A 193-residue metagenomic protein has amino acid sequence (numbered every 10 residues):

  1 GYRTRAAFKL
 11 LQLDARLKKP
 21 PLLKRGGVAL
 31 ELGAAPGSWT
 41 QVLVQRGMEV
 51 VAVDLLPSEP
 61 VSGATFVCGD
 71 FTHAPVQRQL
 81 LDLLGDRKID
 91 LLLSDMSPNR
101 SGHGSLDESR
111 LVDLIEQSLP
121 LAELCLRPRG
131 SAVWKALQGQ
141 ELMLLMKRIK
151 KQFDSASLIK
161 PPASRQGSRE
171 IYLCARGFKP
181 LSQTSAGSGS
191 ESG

Functional and structural regions predicted by a protein language model:
G1-K24: Class I SAM-dependent methyltransferase Rossmann-like catalytic core, especially the SAM/SAH-binding loop
L23-A35: Conserved class I S-adenosyl-L-methionine
G27, M48, G130: Glycine-centered, small-residue-biased loops immediately flanking beta-strands in adenine/cofactor-binding cores
P36-G47: Conserved SAM-binding loop of SAM-dependent methyltransferases across substrates and taxa, primarily the Class I
E49-D54: Conserved SAM-binding motif I beta-strand of class I
L55-S101: S-adenosyl-L-methionine
R87-R129, V133, Q140-M143: Mobile active-site "lid"/loop adjacent to the S-adenosyl-L-methionine
G139-G193: Class I S-adenosyl-L-methionine
